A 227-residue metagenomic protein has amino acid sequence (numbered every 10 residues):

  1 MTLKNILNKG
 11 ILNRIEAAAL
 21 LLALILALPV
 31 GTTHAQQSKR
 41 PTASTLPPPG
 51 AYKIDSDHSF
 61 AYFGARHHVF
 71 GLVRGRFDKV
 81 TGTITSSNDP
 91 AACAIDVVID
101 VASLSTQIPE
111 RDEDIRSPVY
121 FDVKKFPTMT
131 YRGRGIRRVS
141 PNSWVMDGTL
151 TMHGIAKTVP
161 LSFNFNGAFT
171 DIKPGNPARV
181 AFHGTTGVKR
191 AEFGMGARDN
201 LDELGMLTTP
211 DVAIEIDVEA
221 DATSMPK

Functional and structural regions predicted by a protein language model:
T2-L20: Bacterial N-terminal signal peptides that target proteins for export
L3, L28-G31: Intrinsic disorder and flexible/low-complexity segments
N13, G31-H34: Intrinsic low-complexity/disordered segments
A17-P29: Bacterial N-terminal signal peptides
T33-K227: Low-complexity, acidic/polar, glycine-enriched regions of mature
